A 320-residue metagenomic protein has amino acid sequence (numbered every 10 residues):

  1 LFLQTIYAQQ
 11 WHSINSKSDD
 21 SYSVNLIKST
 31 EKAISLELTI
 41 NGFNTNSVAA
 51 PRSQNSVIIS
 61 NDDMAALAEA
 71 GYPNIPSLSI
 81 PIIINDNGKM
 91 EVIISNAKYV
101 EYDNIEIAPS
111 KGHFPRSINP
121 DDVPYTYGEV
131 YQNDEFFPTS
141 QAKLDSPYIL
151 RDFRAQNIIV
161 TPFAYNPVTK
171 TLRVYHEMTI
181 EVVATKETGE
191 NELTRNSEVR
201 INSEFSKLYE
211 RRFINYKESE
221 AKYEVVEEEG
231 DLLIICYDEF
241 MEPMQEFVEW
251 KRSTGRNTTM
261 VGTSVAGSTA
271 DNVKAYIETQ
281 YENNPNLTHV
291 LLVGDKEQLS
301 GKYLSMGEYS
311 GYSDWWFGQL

Functional and structural regions predicted by a protein language model:
F2-A8: Sec/Tat signal peptide C-region and signal peptidase I cleavage site
I6, L208, A275, E308-G311 (+1 more regions): Intrinsically disordered, low-complexity N-terminal regions enriched in serine/proline/glycine with scattered basic
A8-L292: Extracellular pro-sequences of secreted precursors
L287-L320: Surface-exposed loop and adjacent secondary-structure segments within mature catalytic domains
